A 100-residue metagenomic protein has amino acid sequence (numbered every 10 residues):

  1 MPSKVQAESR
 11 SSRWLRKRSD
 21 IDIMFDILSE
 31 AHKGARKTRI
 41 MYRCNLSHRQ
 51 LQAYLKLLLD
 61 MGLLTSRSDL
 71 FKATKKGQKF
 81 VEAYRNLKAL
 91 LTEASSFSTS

Functional and structural regions predicted by a protein language model:
M1-F25: Short alpha-helical segments that sit at the start of domains
S3, R85-S100: Amphipathic alpha-helical dimerization/coiled-coil segments that flank or bridge DNA-binding/regulatory modules
L28-H32, R85: Short, locally clustered residues in the helix-turn-helix/winged-helix DNA-binding domain
A31-R43: Short acidic, hydrophobic short linear motifs in intrinsically disordered regions
N45-D60: Short amphipathic alpha-helical interaction segments
L59-L70: A short, conserved structural fragment
L70-Y84: Basic, amphipathic "hinge/linker" alpha-helix immediately C-terminal to the N-terminal HTH DNA-binding motif
